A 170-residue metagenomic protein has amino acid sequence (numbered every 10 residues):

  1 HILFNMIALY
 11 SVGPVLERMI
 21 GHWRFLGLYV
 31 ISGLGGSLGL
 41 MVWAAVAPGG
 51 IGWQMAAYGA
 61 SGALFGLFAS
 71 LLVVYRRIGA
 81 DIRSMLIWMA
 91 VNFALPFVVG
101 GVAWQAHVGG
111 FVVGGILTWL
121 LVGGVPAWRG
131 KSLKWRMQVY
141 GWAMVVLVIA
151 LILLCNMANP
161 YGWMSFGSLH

Functional and structural regions predicted by a protein language model:
I2-M6, Y10, S84, A90 (+1 more regions): Long amphipathic alpha-helical segments used for membrane anchoring, targeting, substrate engagement, or oligomerization
I2-V74, G109: Transmembrane helix-loop-helix
V15, L72-R77, L117-P126: Structural signal for the C-terminal ends of transmembrane alpha-helices and the immediately following loop
E17-G21, Y75-A80, A127-W135: Membrane-interface helix-boundary motifs at transmembrane edges
Y29-S32, S84-F93, M144: Central hydrophobic cores of alpha-helical transmembrane segments in multi-pass integral membrane proteins
G33-G39, A90-V98, V148-L153: Aromatic-anchored segments of alpha-helical transmembrane domains
L72-R76, A94-V102: Hydrophobic alpha-helical transmembrane segments
F97-H170: C-terminal transmembrane module of polytopic alpha-helical membrane proteins
